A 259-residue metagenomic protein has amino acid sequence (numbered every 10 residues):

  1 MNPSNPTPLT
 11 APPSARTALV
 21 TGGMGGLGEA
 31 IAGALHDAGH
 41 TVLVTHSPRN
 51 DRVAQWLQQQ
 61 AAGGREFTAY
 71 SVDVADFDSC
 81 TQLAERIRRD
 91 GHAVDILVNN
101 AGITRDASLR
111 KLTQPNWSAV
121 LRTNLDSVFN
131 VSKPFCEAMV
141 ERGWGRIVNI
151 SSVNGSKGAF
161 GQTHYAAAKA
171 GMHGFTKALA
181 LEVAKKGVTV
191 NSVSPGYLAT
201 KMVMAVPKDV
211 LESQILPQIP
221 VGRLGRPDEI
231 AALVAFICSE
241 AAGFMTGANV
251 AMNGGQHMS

Functional and structural regions predicted by a protein language model:
M24-G25: Conserved glycine-rich cofactor-binding loop
A38-Q55: Conserved glycine-rich Rossmann-like NAD(P)H-binding loop of the short-chain dehydrogenase/reductase
S108-L109, T113-L121, I147, V203 (+1 more regions): Substrate-binding pocket helix/loop in short-chain dehydrogenase/reductase
S132, A168, T176: Active-site helix of classical SDR
E137, L181-E182, G243: Alpha-helical segment proximal to the catalytic Tyr-Lys
S152: Residue(s) in the substrate-gating loop at a strand-loop-helix junction that position the organic substrate next
A184, T189, M245-G247, N253: Short, small/polar-rich loop/turn modules that mediate ligand/substrate recognition or access, typified
